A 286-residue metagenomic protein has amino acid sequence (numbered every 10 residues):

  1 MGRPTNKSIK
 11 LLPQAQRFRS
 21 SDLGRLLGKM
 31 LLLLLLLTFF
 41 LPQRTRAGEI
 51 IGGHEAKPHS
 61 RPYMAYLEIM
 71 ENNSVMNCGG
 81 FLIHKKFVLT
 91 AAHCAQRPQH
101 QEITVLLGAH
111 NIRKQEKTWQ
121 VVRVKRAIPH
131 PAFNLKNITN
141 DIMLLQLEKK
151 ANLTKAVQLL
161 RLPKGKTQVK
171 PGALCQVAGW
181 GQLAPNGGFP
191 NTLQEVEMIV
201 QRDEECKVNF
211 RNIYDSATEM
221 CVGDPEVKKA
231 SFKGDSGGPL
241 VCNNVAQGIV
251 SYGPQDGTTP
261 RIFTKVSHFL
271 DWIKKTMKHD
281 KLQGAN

Functional and structural regions predicted by a protein language model:
G2-L89, R97-P98, I103-T104, A109 (+1 more regions): Protease-domain processing segments flanking chymotrypsin-fold serine proteases, especially trypsin-like
L12, F40, M64-E68, F81-L82 (+12 more regions): Beta-strand cores of modular interaction/reader domains in eukaryotic scaffold and signaling proteins, especially PDZ
G48-I50, L67-E68, V88-A91, Q96-L135 (+2 more regions): Conserved H-D interstitial segment of serine endopeptidase catalytic domains
A56-S60, L82, R97-Q99, K136-I138 (+4 more regions): Extracellular/periplasmic catalytic domains that process cell-envelope and extracellular macromolecules
S60-P62, P98-E102, W119, N140-I142 (+2 more regions): Extracytoplasmic
M64-E71, A173-N286: Extracellular trypsin-like serine protease catalytic domains
V75, V88-A92, I138-K164, T192-L193 (+1 more regions): Conserved active-site neighborhood of the chymotrypsin/trypsin-like protease fold
E116, H130-N134, K150-P190: Active-site substrate-binding loop(s) of clan PA
